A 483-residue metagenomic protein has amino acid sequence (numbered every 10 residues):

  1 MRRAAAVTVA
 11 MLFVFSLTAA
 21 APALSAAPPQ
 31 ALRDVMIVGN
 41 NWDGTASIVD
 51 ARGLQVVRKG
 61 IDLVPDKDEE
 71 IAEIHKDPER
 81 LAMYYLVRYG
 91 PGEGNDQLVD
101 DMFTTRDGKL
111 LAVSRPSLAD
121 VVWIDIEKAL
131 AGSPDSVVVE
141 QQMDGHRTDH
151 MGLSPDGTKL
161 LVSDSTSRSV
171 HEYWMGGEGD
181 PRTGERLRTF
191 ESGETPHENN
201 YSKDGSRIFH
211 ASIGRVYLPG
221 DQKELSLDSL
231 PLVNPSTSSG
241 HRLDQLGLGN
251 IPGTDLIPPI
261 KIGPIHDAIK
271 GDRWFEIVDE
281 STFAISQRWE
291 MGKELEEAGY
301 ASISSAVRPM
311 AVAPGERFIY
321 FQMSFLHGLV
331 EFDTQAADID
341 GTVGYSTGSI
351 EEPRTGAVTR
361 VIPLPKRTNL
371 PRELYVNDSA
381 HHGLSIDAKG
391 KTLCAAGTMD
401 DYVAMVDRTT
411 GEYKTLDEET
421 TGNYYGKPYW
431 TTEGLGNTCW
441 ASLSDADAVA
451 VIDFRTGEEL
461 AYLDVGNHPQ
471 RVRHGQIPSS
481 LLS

Functional and structural regions predicted by a protein language model:
M1-T8: Bacterial N-terminal signal peptides that target proteins for export
T8-A19: Bacterial N-terminal signal peptides
P22-S483: Predominantly soluble domains enriched in secretory-pathway, periplasmic, or organellar proteins
